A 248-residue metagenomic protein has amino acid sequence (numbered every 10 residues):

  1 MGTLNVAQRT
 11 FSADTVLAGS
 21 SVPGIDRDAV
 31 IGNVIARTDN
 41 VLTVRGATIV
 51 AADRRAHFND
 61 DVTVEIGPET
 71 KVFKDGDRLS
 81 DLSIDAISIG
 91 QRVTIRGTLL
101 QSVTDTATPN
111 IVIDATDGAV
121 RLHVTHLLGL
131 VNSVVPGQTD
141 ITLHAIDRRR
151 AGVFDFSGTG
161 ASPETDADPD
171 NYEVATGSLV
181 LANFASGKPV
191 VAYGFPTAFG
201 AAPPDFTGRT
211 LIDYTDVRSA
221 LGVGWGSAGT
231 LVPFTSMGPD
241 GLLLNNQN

Functional and structural regions predicted by a protein language model:
M1-P68, F73-D168, Y172-N248: Short, flexible, surface-exposed loop segments at domain boundaries
